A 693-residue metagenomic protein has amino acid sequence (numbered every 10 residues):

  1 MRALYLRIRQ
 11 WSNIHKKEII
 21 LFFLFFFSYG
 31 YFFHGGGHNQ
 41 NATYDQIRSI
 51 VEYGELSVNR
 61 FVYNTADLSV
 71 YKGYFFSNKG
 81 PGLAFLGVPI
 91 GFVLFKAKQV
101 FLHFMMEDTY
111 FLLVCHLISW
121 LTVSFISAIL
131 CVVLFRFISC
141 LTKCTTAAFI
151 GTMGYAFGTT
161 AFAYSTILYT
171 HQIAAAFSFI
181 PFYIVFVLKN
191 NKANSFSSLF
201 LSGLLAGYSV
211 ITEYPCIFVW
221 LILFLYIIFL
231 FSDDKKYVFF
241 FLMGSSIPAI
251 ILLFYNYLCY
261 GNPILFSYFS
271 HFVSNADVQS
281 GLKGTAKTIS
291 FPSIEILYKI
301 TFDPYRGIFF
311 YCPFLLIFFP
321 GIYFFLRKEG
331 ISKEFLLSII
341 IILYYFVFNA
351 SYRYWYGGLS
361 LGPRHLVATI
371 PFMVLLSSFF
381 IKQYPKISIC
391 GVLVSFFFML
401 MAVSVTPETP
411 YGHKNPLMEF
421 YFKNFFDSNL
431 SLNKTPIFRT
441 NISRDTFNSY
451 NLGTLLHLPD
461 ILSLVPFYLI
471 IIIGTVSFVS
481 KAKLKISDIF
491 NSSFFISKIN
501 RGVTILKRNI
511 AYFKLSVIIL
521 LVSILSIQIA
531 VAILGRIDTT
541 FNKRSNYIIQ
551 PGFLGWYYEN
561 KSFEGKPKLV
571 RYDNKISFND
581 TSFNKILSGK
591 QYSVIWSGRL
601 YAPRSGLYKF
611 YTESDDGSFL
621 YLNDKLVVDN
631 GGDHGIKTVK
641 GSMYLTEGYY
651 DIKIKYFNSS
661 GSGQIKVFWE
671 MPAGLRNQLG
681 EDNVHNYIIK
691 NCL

Functional and structural regions predicted by a protein language model:
R2, R7, F224-I228, F309-S332 (+3 more regions): Hydrophobic, aromatic-rich transmembrane alpha-helices and their immediate juxtamembrane boundary segments
A3-R7, V187-N191, F218-F254, F319-I331 (+1 more regions): Perimembrane helix-loop-helix junctions
K17-I20, Q99-T109, I129-F157, A175-A176 (+1 more regions): Transmembrane-helix signature of polytopic, membrane-embedded enzymes that assemble or transfer cell-envelope glycans
I47, G151-T152, A156, S197-E213 (+3 more regions): Membrane-interface alpha helices of multi-pass inner-membrane proteins
T109, L113, L117-T142, F179-I184 (+1 more regions): Transmembrane-helix motifs of polytopic, lipid-linked glycan transferases
P181-L199, S209, I381: Membrane-interface transmembrane helices that cradle and orient dolichyl/undecaprenyl
Y237-G321, S338-N349, I370, V394-H413: Membrane-lumen/periplasm interface segments of specific transmembrane helices in polyprenyl phosphate-linked
I529, R536-L693: Acidic/polar, compositionally biased interaction segments
